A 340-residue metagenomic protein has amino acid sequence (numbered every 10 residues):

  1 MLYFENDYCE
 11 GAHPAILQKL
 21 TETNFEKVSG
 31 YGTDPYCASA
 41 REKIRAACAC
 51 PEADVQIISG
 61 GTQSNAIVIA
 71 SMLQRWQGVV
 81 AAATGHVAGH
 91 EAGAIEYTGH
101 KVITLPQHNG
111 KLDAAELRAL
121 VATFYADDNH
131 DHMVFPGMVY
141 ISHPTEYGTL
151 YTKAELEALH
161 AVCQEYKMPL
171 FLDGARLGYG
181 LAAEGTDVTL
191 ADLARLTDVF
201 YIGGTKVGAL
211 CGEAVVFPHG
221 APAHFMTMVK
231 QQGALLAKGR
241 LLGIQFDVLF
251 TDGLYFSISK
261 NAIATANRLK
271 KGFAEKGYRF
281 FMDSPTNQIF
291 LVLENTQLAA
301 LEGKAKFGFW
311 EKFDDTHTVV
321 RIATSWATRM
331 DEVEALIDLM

Functional and structural regions predicted by a protein language model:
H13-G61, A83-A88, A94: Conserved N-terminal alpha-helix of the aminotransferase class I/II PLP-enzyme fold
S71-G89, R118: Conserved PLP-anchoring active-site segment centered on the Schiff-base-forming lysine
Q74-W76, N267-R268, G272-M340: Conserved C-terminal alpha-helix-loop-beta "cap" of PLP-dependent enzymes that closes/shapes the active-site mouth
G99-P144, Y151-A158: PLP-dependent aminotransferase-class I/II
V102-I103, L170-L172, F280, F307: Hydrophobic beta-strand scaffold residues
H108, F135-P136, S142, L150 (+2 more regions): Active-site C-terminal subdomain of aminotransferase-like
Y151-A183: Catalytic PLP-binding core of fold-type I/II PLP enzymes
